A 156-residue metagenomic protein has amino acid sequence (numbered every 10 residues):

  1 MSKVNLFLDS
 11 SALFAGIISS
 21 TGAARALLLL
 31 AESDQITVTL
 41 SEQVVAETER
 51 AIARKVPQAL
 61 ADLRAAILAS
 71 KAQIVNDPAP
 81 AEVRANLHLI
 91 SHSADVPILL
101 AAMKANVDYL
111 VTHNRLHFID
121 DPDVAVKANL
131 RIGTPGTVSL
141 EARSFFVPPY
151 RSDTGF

Functional and structural regions predicted by a protein language model:
M1-T21: Metal-dependent nucleic-acid phosphoesterase active-site entry motif
L8, S20-K55: PIN/NYN-family metal-dependent endoribonuclease catalytic core
S11-A12, Q43, L116, T137: Alpha-helix/helix-capping structural signal
F14, A46, I119: Nucleotide phosphate-binding site architecture
E42, A46-E82, I98: Domain-scale selection of a single, long terminal region that carries the protein's primary operational module
A46-E47, P80-A85, P135-R143: A short acidic, often aromatic-flanked loop/helix-cap motif at beta-alpha or helix-coil junctions that lines enzyme
Q73-L116, D120-V124: Active-site neighborhoods of divalent-metal-dependent phosphate/nucleic-acid chemistry enzymes
D108-Y109, R115-F156: Acidic, PIN/NYN-like endoribonuclease modules and their adjacent C-terminal/linker elements
